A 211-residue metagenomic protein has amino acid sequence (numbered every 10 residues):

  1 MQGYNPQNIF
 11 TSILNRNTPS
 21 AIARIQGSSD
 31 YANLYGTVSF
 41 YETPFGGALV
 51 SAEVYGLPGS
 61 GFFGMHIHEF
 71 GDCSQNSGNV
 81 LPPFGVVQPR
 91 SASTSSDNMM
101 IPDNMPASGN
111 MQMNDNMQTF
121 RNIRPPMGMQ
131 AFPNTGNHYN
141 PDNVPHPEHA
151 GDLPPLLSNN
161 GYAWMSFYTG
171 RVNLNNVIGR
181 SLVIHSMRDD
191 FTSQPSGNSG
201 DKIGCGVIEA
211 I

Functional and structural regions predicted by a protein language model:
M1-I211: N-terminal leader/targeting pre-sequences
